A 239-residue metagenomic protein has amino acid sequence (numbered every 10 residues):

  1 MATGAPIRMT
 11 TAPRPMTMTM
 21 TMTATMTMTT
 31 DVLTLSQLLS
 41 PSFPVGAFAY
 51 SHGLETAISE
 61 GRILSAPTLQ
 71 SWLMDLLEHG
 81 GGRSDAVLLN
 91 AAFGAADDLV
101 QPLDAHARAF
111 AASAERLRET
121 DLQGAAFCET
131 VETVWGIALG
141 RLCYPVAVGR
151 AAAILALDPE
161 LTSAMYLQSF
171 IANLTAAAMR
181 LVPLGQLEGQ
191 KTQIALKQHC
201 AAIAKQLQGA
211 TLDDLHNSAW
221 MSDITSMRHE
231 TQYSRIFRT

Functional and structural regions predicted by a protein language model:
A2-T239: Metal- and O2-centered redox machinery and metal/ROS homeostasis
